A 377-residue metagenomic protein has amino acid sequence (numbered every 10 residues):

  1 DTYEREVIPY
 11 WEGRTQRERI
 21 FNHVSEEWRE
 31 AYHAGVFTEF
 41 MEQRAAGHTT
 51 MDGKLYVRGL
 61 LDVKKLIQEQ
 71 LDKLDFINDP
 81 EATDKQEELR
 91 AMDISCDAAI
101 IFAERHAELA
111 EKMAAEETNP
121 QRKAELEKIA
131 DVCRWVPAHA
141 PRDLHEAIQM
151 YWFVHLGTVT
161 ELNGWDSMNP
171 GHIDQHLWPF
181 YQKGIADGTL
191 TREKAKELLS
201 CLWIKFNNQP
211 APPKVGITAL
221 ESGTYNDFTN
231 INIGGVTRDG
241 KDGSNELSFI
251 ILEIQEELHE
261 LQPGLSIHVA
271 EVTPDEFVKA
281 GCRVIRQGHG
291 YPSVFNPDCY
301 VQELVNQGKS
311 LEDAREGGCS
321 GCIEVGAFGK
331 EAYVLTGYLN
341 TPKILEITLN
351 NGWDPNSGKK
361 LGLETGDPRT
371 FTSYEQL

Functional and structural regions predicted by a protein language model:
D1-M92, Q121, E125-K128, V132-L377: Conserved catalytic cores of very large enzyme subunits
R90-I101: Extended non-globular scaffold/tether segments
I101, R105-E108, K112: Extended, non-transmembrane alpha-helical coiled-coils
A110-L126: Short, Lys/Glu-rich amphipathic helical modules
